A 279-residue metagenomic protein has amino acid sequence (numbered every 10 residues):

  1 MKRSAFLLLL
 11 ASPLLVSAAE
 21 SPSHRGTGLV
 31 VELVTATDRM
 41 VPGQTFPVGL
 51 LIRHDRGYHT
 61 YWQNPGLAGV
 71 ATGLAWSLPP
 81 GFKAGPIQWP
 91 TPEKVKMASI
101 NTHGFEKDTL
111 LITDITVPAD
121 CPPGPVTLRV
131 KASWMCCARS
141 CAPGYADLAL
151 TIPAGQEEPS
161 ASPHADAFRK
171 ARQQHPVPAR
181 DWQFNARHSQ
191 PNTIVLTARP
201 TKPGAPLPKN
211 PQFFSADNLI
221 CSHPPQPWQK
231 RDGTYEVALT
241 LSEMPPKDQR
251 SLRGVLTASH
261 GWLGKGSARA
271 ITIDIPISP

Functional and structural regions predicted by a protein language model:
S4-A5, L67: Alpha-helical transmembrane segments
A5-L14: Bacterial N-terminal signal peptides
A18-P279: Extracellular/lumen-exposed scaffold segments
